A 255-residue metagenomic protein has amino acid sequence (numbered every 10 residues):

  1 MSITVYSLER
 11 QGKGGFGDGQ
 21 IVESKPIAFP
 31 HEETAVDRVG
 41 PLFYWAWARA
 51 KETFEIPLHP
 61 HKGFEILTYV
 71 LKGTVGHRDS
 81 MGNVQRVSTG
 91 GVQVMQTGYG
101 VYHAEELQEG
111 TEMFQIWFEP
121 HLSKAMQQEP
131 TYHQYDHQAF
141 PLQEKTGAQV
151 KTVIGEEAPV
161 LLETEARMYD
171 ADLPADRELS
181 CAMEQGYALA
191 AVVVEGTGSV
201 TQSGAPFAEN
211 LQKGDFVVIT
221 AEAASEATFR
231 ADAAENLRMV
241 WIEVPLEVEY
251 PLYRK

Functional and structural regions predicted by a protein language model:
M1-K255: Jelly-roll (double-stranded beta-helix
